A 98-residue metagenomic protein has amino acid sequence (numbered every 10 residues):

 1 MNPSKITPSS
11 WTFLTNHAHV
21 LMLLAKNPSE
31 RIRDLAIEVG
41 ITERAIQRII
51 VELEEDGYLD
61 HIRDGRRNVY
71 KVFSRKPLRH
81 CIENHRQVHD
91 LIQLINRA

Functional and structural regions predicted by a protein language model:
I6-H17, R31, R63-R86: Short, cationic-aromatic polyanion-contact patches
A18-L23: Pre-recognition alpha-helix immediately N-terminal to the DNA-recognition helix within helix-turn-helix or winged-helix
D34-I37, E54-E55: Alpha-helical residues within the helix-turn-helix
R44: Key DNA-contact positions within bacterial/archaeal DNA-binding proteins
I50-V51: Short, hydrophobic-biased segments on the C-terminal half of alpha helices that form "recognition helices"
E54-D64: A short, conserved structural fragment
